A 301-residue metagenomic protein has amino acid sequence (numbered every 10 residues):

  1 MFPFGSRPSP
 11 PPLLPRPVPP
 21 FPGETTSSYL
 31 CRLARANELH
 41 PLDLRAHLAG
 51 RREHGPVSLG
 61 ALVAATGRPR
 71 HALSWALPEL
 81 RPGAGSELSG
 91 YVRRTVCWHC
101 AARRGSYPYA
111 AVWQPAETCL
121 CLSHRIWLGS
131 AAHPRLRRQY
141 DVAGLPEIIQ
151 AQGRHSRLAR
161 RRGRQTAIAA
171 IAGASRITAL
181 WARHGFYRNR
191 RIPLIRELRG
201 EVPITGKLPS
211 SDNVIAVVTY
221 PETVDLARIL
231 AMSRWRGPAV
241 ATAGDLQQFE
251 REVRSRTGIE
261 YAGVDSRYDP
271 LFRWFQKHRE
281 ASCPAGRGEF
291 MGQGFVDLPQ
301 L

Functional and structural regions predicted by a protein language model:
M1-L301: Basic, alpha-helical nucleic-acid-binding regions used in initiation and control of genome expression
